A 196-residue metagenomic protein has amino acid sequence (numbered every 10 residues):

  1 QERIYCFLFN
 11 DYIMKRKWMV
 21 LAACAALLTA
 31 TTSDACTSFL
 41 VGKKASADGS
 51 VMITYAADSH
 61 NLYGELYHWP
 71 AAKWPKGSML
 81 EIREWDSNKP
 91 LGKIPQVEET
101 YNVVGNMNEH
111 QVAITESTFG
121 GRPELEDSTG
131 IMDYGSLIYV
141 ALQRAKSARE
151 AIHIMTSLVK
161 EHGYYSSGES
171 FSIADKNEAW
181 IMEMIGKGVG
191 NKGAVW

Functional and structural regions predicted by a protein language model:
Q1-I13: Short, Lys/Arg-enriched N-terminal segments with co-localized hydrophobic residues within the first ~10-30 amino acids
I13-V20: Bacterial N-terminal signal peptides that target proteins for export
A22-T29: Bacterial N-terminal signal peptides
T29-A35: Sec/Tat signal peptide C-region and signal peptidase I cleavage site
C36-Y134, I154-W196: A contiguous strand-loop segment
E126-S128, S136-A145: Second-shell loop/turn segments in exported
